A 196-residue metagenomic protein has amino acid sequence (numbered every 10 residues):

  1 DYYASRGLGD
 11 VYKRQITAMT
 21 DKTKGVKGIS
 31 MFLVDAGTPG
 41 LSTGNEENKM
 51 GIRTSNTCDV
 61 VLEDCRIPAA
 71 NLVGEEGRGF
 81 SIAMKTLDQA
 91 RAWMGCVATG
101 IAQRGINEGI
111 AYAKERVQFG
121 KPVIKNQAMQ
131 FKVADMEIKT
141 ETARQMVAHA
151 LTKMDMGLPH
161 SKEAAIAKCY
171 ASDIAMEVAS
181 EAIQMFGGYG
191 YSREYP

Functional and structural regions predicted by a protein language model:
D1-G9, G190-P196: Short, intrinsically disordered, charge-balanced linker/junction segments flanking boundaries in proteins
D1-Y2, K22, M50: Short, flexible, glycine/charge-rich loop motifs used to bind or transfer phosphoryl groups or to couple energy/partner
S5-R6, I52, D88-W93: Glycine-rich phosphate/pyrophosphate-binding beta-alpha loops
S5-T43: A short core secondary-structure module
Q15-A18, E46, T57, A90: A short beta-sheet element
G28, T43-N45, P68-E76: Short, charged, solvent-exposed linker or helix-capping segments at domain edges/interfaces that act as flexible hinges
G37-R66: Flexible, small-/acidic-enriched active-site or ligand-binding loops
D59-C65, E75-F80, M84-P196: Alpha-helical interface subdomain recognition
